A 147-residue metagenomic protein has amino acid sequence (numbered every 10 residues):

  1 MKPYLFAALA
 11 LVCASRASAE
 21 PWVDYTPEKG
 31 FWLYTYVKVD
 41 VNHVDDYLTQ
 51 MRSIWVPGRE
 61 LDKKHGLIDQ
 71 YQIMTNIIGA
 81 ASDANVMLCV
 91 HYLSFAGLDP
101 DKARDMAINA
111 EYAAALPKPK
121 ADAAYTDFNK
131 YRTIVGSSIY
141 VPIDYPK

Functional and structural regions predicted by a protein language model:
M1-Y4: Positively charged n-region of N-terminal signal peptides that target proteins for export
C13-A17: N-terminal signal peptide c-region/cleavage motif recognized by signal peptidases
E20-T26, P57, L61-D69, C89-Y140: An amphipathic, aromatic/His-enriched active-site/gating alpha helix that lines ligand/cofactor pockets
P27-V41, V86: Acidic/histidine-rich, surface-exposed loop or edge segments in extracytoplasmic proteins
T35, Y47, L88, L98: Hydrophobic pocket/interface hotspot
V39-N42, Y92-S94: Structural beta->alpha junctions
D40-A84: N-terminal, post-signal-peptide region of Sec/Tat-exported proteins
P146-K147: Short, solvent-exposed mixed-charge patches
